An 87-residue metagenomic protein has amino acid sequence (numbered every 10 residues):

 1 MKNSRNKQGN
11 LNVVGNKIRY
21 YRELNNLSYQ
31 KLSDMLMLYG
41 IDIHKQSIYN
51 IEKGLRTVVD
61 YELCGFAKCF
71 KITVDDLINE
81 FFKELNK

Functional and structural regions predicted by a protein language model:
M1-N25: A short, Lys/Arg-rich alpha-helix, primarily the initiator
K2-Q8, K68, D75-K87: Short, charged recognition helix plus adjacent turn of helix-turn-helix-like nucleic-acid-binding domains
V13-N16, N26-L27, I43, V58-Y61: Residue-level signal for the short linker/turn that defines the boundary of a DNA-recognition helix
N16-L38, G65: Short basic helix-loop element that most often maps to the first helix and adjoining turn of HTH DNA-binding modules
I18, L32-S33, I48-I51, L77: Conserved hydrophobic/aromatic packing and binding residues within compact polymer-binding modules
M37-T57, E80: Recognition helix of helix-turn-helix/homeodomain-like DNA-binding domains that insert into the DNA major groove
K53-A67: Short, basic-rich loop-to-helix N-cap that marks the start of a DNA-contacting helix
